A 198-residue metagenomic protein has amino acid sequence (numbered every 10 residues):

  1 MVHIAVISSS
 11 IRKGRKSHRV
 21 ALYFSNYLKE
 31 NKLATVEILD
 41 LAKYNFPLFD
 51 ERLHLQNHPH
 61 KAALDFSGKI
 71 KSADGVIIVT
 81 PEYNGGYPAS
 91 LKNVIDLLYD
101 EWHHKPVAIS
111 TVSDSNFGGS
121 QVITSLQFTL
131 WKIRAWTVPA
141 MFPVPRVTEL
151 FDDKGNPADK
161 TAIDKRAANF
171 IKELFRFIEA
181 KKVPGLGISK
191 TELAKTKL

Functional and structural regions predicted by a protein language model:
V2-K32: N-terminal beta1-alpha1 ligand-phosphate binding loop
A34-Y44: A short beta-strand-loop structural module common to alpha/beta enzyme folds
A42-H58, D152-D153: N-terminal beta-loop-helix "entrance" segment that forms/cooperates in small-molecule cofactor or anionic ligand
H58-I133: Helix-loop-strand module that forms the ligand-binding subsite of alpha/beta enzymes
V138-L198: Glycine-rich phosphate/pyrophosphate-binding loop and the adjoining helix
